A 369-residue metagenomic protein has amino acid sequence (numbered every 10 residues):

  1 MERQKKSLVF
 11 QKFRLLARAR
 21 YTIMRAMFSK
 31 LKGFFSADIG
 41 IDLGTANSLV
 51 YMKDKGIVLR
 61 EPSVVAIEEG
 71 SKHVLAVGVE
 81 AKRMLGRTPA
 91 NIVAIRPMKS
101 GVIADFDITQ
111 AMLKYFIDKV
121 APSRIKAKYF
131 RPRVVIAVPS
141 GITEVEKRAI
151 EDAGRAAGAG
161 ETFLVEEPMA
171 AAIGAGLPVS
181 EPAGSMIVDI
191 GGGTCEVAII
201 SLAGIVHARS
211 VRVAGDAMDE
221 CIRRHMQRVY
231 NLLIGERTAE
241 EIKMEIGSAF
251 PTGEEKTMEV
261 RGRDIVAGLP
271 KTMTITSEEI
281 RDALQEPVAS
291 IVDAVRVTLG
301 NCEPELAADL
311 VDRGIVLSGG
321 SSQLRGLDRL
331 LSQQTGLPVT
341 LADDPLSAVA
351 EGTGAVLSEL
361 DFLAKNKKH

Functional and structural regions predicted by a protein language model:
R3, S7-I190, A198-V316, S322-H369: Nucleotide/phosphate-binding catalytic cleft detector across ATP-hydrolyzing and phosphate-transferring enzymes
C195: Acidic, divalent-metal-coordinating active-site segment for phosphoryl/phosphodiester hydrolysis, typified by short
